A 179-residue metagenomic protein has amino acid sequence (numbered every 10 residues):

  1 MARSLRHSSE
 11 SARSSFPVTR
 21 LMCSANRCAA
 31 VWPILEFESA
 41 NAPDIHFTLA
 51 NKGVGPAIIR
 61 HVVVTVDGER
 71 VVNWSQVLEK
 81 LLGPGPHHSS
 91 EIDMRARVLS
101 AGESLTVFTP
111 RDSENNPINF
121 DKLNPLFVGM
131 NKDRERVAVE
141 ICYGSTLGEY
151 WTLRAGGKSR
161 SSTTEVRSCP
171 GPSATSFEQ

Functional and structural regions predicted by a protein language model:
M1-A29: Membrane-embedded hydrophobic alpha-helical segments
A25-Q179: Amphipathic alpha-helical "stem/stalk" segments
